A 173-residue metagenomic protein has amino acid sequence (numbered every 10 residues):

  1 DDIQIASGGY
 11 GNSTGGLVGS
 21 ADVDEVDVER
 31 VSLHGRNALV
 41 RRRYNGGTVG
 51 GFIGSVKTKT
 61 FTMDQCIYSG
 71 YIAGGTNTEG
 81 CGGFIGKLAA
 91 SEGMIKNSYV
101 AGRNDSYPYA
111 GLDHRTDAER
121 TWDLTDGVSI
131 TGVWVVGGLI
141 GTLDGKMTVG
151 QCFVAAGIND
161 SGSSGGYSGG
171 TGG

Functional and structural regions predicted by a protein language model:
D1-G173: Predominantly extracellular beta-rich ligand-binding scaffolds that present long acidic/polar faces for carbohydrate
